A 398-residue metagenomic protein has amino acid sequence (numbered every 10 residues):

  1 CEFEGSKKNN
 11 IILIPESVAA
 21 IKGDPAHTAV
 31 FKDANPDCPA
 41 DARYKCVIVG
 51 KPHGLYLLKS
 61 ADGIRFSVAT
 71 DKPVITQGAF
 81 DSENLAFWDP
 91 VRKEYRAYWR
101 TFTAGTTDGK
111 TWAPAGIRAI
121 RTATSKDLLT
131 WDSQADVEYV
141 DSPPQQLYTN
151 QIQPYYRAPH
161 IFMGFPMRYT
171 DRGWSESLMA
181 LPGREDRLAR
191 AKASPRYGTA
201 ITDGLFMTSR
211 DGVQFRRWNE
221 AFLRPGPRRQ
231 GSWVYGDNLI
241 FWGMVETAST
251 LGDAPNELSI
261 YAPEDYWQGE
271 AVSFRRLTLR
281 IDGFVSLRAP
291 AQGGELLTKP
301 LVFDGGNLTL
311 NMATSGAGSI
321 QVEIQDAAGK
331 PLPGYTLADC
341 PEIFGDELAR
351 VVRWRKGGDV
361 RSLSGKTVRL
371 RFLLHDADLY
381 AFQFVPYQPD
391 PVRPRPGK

Functional and structural regions predicted by a protein language model:
C1-K398: Carbohydrate-active catalytic/glycan-binding domains of CAZyme proteins, especially the secreted or lumenal ectodomains
